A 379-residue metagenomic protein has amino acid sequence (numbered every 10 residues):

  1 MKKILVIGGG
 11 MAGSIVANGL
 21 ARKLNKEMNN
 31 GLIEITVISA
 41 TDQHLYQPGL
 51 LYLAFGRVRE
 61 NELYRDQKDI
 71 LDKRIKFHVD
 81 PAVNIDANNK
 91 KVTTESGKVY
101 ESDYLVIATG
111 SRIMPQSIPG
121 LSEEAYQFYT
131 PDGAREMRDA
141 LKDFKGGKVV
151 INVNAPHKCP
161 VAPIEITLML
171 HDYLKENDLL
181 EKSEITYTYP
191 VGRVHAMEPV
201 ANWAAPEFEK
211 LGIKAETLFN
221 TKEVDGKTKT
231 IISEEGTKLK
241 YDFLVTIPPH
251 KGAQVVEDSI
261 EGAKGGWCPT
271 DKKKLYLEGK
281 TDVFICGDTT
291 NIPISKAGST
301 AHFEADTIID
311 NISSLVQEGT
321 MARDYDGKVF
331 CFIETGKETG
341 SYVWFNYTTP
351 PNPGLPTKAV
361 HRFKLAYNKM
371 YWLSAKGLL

Functional and structural regions predicted by a protein language model:
M1-K3, I75-E165, D172-E176, V245: FAD-binding core/adjacent interface of flavoenzyme oxidoreductases
M1-K76, P156-E198: Beta1-alpha1 glycine-rich phosphate/pyrophosphate-binding loop at the start of Rossmann-like nucleotide-binding domains
G9, S96, T109-G110, E235 (+2 more regions): Glycine-rich, N-terminal phosphate-binding loop of Rossmann-like dinucleotide-binding domains
L32-T36, I75-N88, V92, K175-T270: A Rossmann-like FAD-binding core segment of flavoenzymes
L121-K145, K238-D306, D310-S314: FAD-site-proximal beta/loop scaffold in flavoenzymes
D172-K175, A301-G327: Internal hydrophobic alpha-helix adjacent to the cofactor/substrate pocket in enzyme cavities
S313-N352: Active-site-proximal substrate-binding core of FAD-dependent oxidoreductases
T339-L379: C-terminal auxiliary extensions adjacent to catalytic cores
